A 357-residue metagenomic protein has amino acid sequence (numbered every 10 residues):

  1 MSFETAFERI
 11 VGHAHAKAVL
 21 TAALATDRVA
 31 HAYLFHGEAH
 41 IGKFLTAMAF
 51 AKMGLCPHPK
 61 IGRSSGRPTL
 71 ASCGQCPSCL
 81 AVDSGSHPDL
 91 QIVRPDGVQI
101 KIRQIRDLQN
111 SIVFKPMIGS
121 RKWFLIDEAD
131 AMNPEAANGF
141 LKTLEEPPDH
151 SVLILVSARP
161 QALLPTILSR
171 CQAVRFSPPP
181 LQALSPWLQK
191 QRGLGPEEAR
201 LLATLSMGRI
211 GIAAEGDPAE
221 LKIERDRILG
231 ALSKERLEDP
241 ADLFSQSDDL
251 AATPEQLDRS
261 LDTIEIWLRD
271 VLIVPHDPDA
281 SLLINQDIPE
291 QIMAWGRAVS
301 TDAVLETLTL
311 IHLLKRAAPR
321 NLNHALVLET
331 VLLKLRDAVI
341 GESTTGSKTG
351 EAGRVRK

Functional and structural regions predicted by a protein language model:
M1-K52, K60-R63, A81, D149-V152 (+2 more regions): Charged, glycine-rich active-site and insertion segments that engage polyanionic ligands
A18-L24, I102-W123, A131, E135-T143: Conserved alpha-helical scaffold flanking the Walker A/P-loop in AAA+ ATPase domains
A32, T69-C73: Residues immediately within or flanking Cys/His clusters that coordinate Zn2+ in small zinc-binding modules
H36-G37, I92-G97: A short hydrophobic beta-strand->loop->alpha-helix junction that borders the nucleotide-binding pocket of P-loop NTPases
C73-C79: Short cysteine clusters
D96-I102, A129, A173-V174: Flexible beta-alpha connector loops of hexameric P-loop NTPases
F124-D127, F140, S151-S157: Structural recognition of the conserved hydrophobic beta-strand(s) that form the central parallel beta-sheet of P-loop
